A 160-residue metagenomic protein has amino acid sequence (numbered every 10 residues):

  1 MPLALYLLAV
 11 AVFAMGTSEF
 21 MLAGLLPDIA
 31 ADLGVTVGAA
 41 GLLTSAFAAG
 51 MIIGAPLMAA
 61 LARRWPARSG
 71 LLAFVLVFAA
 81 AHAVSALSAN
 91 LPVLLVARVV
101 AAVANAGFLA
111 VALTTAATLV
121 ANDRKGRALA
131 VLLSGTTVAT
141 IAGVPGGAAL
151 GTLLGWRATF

Functional and structural regions predicted by a protein language model:
V12, T44, A48, V75 (+3 more regions): Small-residue-rich transmembrane alpha-helices and their cytosolic helix-loop interfaces in multi-pass secondary
F20, A48-P56, T140-I141: Residue-level signature of mid-helix packing/kink "hotspots" within the transmembrane helices of 12-pass Major
L26-I52: Extracellular/periplasmic helix-loop-helix junction of adjacent transmembrane segments in MFS-like secondary
G34, P66, L87-V93: Helix-breaking motifs and short loop linkers at transmembrane-helix boundaries and internal kinks in secondary membrane
A55-P66: Helix-to-loop junctions at the C-terminal end of transmembrane segments in multipass secondary transporters
V77-V84, P92-A101: Paired small-residue
L91-V93, N122, V131-F160: Helix-loop-helix hairpin linking two adjacent transmembrane segments in secondary transporters
A97-G135: Cytoplasmic helix-loop-helix junction between adjacent transmembrane helices in 12-TM secondary transporters
